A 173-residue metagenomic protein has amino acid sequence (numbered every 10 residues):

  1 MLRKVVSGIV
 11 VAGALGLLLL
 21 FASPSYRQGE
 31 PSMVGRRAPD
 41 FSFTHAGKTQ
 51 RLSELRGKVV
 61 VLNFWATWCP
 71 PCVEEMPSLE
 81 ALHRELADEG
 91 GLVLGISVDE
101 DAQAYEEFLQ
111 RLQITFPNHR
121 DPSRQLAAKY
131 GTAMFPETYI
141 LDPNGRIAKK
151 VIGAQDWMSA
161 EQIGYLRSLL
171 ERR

Functional and structural regions predicted by a protein language model:
M1-D40, A160, R173: N-terminal targeting signals for export/organelle localization
D40-V60: A short beta-strand-turn-helix
K58-V60, F64-W68, M134: Short pre-active-site segment immediately N-terminal to redox-active cysteine/selenocysteine motifs in thiol-based
L62, L94-I96: Rossmann-like NAD(H)/NADP(H) cofactor-binding core
F64-A81: Conserved redox-active cysteine motifs that mediate thiol-disulfide chemistry, especially di-cysteine Cys-X(1-2)-Cys
L94, E106-N144, I152: Short, internal strand/loop/helix patches that form the active-site neighborhood or redox-interaction surface
P143-R173: Thiol-/selenol-based redox modules, centered on thioredoxin-like and closely related oxidoreductase domains
